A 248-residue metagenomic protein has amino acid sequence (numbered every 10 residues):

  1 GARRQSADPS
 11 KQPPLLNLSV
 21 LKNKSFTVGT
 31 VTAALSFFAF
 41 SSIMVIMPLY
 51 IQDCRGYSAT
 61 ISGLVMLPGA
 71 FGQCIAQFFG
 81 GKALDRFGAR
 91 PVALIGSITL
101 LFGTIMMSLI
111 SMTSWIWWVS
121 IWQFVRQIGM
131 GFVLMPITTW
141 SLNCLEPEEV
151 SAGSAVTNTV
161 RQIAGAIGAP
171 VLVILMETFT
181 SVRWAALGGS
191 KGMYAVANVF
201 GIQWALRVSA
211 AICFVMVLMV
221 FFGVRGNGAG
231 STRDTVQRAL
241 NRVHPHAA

Functional and structural regions predicted by a protein language model:
G1-S10, F221-T232: Helix-loop junctions on the cytosolic side of multi-pass membrane transporters, especially the intracellular loop
D8-E148: Transmembrane core module of solute transporters
S62, V92, G153, A205-V208: Alpha-helical transmembrane segments of multi-pass secondary-active solute transporters
G72-A76, V160, A164, I212: MFS transmembrane alpha-helix packing/gate-lining sites
I110-S114, E146, T180-S181, G223-N227: Short helix-capping/hinge motifs at transmembrane helix termini and TM-loop junctions
V119-M193: Small-residue-rich alpha-helical segments with characteristic i,i+4
G192, G223-A248: Intrinsic disorder in cytosolic terminal tails and internal cytosolic loops of multi-pass membrane transporters
W204-F221: Symmetry-related core transmembrane helices of the 12-TM Major Facilitator Superfamily/SLC fold
